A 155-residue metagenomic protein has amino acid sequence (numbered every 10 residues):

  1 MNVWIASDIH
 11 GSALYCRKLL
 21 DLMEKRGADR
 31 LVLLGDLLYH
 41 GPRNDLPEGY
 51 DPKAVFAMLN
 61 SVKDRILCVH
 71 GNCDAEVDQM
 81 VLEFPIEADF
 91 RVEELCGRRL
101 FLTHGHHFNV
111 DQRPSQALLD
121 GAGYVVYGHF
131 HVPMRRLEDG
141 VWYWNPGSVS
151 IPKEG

Functional and structural regions predicted by a protein language model:
N2-L95: Core catalytic region of metal-dependent phosphoesterases/phosphodiesterases, especially metallo-beta-lactamase-like
W4, L67-V69, F101, V126 (+1 more regions): Structural detector of well-ordered beta-strand residues that form the stable sheet scaffold of enzyme domains
D8-I9, D36, N72, H104-G105 (+2 more regions): Fold-independent oxyanion-binding glycine-rich loops and adjacent beta-strand/coil segments at enzyme active sites
M23, A28, L100, R135-R136: A generic structural signal for ordered secondary structure
D29, V92, F101-L102, V125: Short, intrinsically disordered/low-complexity patches at protein termini and at juxtamembrane boundaries
L59, E93, L102-H104, G147: Generic structural signal for conserved hydrophobic packing positions in ordered secondary structure
C68-V77, T103-P114: Hydrophobic transmembrane alpha-helix bundles
R99, H106-G155: Conserved beta-sheet core of the metallophosphoesterase superfamily
